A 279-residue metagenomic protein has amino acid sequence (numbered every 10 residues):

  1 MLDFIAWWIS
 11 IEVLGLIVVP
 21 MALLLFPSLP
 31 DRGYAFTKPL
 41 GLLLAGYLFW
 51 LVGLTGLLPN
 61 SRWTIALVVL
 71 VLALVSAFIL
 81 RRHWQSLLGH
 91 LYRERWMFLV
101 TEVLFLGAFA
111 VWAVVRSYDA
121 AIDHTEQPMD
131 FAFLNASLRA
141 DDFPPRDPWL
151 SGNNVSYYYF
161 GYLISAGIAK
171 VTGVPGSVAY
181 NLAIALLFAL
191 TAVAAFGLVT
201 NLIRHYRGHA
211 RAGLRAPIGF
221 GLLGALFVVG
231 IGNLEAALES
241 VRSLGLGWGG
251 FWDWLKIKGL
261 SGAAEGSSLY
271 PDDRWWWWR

Functional and structural regions predicted by a protein language model:
M1-D3, W96-T101, G107-R279: Active-site lumenal/periplasmic loops and adjacent helix-entry segments of GT-C-fold, multi-pass membrane
M1-R95: Membrane-embedded, hydrophobic transmembrane alpha-helices
G15-I17, F105-A108: Short, compositionally biased low-complexity segments
